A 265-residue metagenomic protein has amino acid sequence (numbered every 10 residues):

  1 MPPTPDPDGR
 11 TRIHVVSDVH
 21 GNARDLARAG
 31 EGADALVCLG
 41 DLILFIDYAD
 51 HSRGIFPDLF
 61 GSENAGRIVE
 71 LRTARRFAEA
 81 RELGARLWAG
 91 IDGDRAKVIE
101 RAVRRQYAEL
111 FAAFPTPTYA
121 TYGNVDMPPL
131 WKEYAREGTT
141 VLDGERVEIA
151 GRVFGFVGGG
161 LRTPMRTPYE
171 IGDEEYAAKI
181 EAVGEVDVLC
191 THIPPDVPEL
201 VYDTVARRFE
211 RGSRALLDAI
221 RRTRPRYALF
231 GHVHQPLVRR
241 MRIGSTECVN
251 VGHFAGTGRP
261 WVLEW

Functional and structural regions predicted by a protein language model:
T4-P7, R146-G151, P168, D218-R222 (+1 more regions): Binuclear metal-dependent phosphoesterase catalytic core
R10-H20, G151-T163, D187-H192, E247-G252: Active-site-proximal beta-strand elements of phosphoester/diester hydrolases
V16, G21-I149, V251: Core catalytic region of metal-dependent phosphoesterases/phosphodiesterases, especially metallo-beta-lactamase-like
H20-D25, I43-I46, A120-W131, R162-M165 (+3 more regions): Active-site environment of divalent metal-dependent phosphoester hydrolases
A35, V186, S213-V233: Proline-aspartate-enriched helix->loop->beta-strand connector
C38, V183-L200: Short acidic, glycine-rich surface-loop motifs adjacent to enzyme active sites
F114-T118, T223-R226, G244-T246: A short helix->loop->beta-strand "cap" motif at the edges of active sites that frequently abuts
R152-V188, A206-A215: Binuclear metal-dependent hydrolase catalytic cores centered on His/Asp/Glu-rich metal-binding motifs
